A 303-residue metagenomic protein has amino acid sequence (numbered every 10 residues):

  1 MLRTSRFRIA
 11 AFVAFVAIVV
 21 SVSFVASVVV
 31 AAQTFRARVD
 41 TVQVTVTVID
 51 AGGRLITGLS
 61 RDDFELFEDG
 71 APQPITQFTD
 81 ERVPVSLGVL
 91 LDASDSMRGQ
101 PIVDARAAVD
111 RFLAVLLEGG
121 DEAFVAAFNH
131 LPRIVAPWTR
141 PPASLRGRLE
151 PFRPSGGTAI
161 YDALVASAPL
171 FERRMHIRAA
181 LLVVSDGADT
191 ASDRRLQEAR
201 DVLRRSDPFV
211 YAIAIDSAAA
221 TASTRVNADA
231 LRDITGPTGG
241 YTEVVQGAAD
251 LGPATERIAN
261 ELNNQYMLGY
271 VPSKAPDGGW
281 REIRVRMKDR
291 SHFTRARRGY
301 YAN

Functional and structural regions predicted by a protein language model:
M1-A10: N-terminal secretory signal peptides that target proteins for export/translocation
A10-S27: Bacterial N-terminal signal peptides
V29-N303: Scaffold/interface architecture of coatomer-like assemblies
